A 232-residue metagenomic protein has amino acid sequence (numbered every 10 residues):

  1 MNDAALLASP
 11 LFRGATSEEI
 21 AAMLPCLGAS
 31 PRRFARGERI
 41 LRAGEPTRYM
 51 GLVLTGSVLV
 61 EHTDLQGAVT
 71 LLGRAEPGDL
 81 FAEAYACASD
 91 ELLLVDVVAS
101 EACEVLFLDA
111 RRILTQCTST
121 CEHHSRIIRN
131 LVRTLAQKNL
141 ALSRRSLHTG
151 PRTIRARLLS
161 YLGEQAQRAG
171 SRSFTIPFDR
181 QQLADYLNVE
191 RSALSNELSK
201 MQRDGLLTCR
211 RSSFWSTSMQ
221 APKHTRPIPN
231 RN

Functional and structural regions predicted by a protein language model:
M1-R36, Y85-A88: Cyclic nucleotide-binding regulatory module and flanking cytosolic helices
C26-L27, E45-T47: Short, small/polar residue-rich loop motifs at catalytic or cofactor-binding pockets
G37, R48-E61, E76-G78: Glycine- and acidic-residue-biased ligand/ion/polar-headgroup-sensing regions
R39-E45: Short phosphate-coordinating micro-motif centered on Lys-Gly-acidic
L71-R129: Cyclic-nucleotide recognition modules
E122, L142-I154, Q167-S173: Short, Lys/Arg-enriched, Trp-marked, Pro/Gly-tolerant hinge/linker segments that flank
S125-I128, V132-L142: Long, hydrophobic or amphipathic alpha-helical segments
I154-R157, Y161-N232: Phosphate-/nucleic-acid-contacting segments
